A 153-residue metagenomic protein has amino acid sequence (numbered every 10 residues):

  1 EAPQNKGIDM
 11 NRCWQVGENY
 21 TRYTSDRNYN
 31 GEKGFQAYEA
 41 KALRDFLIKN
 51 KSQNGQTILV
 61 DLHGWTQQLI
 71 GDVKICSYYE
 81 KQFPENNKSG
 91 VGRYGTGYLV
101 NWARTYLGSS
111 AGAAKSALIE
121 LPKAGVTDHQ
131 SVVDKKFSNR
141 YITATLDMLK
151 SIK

Functional and structural regions predicted by a protein language model:
E1-R93, L118-P122: Active-site/substrate-binding loop(s) of hydrolase catalytic cores
L59, L69-G71, S77-K81, G95-K153: Active-site-adjacent mobile loop/cap segments within catalytic or ligand-binding domains
